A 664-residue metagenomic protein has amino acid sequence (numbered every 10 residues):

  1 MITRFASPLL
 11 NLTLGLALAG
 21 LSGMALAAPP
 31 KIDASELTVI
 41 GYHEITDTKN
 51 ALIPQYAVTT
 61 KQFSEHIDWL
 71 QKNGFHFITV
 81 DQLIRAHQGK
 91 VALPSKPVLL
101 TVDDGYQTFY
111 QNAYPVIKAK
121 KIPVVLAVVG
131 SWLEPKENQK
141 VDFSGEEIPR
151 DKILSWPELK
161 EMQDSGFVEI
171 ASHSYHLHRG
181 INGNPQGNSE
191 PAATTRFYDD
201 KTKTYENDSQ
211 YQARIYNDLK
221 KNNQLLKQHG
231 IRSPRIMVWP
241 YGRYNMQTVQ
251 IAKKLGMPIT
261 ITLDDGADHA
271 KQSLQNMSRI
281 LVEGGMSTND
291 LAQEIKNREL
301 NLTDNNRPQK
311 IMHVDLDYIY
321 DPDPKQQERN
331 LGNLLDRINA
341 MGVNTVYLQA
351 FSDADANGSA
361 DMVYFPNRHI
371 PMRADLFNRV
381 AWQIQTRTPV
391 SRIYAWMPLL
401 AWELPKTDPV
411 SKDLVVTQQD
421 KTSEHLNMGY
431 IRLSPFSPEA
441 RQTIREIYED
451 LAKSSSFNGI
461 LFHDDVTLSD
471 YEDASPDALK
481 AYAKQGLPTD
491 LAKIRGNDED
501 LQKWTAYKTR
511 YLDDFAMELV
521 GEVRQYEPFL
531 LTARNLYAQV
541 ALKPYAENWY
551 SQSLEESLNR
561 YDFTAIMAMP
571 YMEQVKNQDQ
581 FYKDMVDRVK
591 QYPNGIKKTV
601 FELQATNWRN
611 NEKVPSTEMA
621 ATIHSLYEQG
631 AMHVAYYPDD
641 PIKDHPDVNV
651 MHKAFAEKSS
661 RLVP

Functional and structural regions predicted by a protein language model:
I45-T46, K96-P97, K118-R243, M277 (+1 more regions): Metal-dependent polysaccharide deacetylase catalytic core of the NodB/CE4 family, i.e., the active-site-bearing domain
T59-I78, R329-A356, S454-G459, S557-T564 (+1 more regions): Catalytic domains of carbohydrate-active enzymes, especially glycoside hydrolases
L93-S95, D103, T108-K118, G332-L335 (+3 more regions): Aromatic-lined substrate-binding rim segments of carbohydrate-active enzymes
K140-I148, P308-H313, I319-Q326, I393 (+1 more regions): Active-site-adjacent "subsite" loops/lids of carbohydrate-active enzymes
L177, N184-G187, P191-Y211, I231 (+2 more regions): Polysaccharide-binding and catalytic clefts of secreted carbohydrate-active enzymes
R243-R279, W402-P405, D470, L531-P570 (+1 more regions): Substrate-binding cleft/loops of secretory-pathway carbohydrate-active enzymes
L263, A267-D268, V343-N344, Q349-F351 (+3 more regions): Substrate-binding cleft of secreted/luminal carbohydrate-active enzymes
T345-Y347, L376-E424, L461-V466, F529: Glycine-rich, aromatic-flanked loop segments that form ligand/cofactor-binding clefts across common enzyme folds
